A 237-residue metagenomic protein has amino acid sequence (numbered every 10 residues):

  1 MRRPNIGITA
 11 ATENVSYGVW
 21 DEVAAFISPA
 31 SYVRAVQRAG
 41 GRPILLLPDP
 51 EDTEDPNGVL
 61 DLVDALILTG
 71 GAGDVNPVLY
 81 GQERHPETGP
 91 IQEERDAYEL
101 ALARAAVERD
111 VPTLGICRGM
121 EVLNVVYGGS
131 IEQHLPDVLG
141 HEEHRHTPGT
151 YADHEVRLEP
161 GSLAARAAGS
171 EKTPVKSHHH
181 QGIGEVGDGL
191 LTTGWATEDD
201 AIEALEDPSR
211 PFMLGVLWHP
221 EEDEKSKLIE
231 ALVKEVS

Functional and structural regions predicted by a protein language model:
M1-L114, N124-V125, E132, P136-A168 (+5 more regions): N-terminal beta1-alpha1 cap of cysteine-dependent amidohydrolase-like domains
C117: Conserved G/P- and acidic residue-centered "switch" motifs that form tight phosphate/ATP-binding loops in soluble
M120-V122: Hydrophobic, aromatic-enriched interface-forming segments
